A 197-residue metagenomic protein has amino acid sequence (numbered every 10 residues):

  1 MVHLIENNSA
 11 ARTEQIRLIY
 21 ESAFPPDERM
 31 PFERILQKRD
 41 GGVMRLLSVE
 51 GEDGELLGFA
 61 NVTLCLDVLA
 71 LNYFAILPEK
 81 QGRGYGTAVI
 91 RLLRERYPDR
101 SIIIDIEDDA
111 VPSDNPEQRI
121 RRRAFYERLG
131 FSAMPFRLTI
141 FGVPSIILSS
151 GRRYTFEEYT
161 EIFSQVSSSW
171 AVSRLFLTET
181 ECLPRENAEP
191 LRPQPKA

Functional and structural regions predicted by a protein language model:
M1-R34, E50, S145, E158-Q165 (+3 more regions): Short amphipathic alpha-helix that is part of the acyltransferase structural core
K38-S48: A short helix-loop-beta-strand connector motif used in the catalytic cores of GNAT acetyltransferases and, in some
V43, D67, I140-P144: Short acidic/glycine-enriched loop/turn segments that link adjacent beta-strands
S48, E55-T63, V68-A75: Conserved beta-strand in the GNAT
I76, G82-R96: Conserved acetyl-CoA-binding loop-helix of GNAT-fold acetyltransferases
Y97-R119: Conserved GNAT acetyl-CoA-binding A-motif
R122-M134: Conserved acetyl-CoA-binding loop of GNAT-fold acetyltransferases
F131-I162: A contiguous, mid-protein "functional segment" used to position or interact with cofactors/ions or partner subunits
